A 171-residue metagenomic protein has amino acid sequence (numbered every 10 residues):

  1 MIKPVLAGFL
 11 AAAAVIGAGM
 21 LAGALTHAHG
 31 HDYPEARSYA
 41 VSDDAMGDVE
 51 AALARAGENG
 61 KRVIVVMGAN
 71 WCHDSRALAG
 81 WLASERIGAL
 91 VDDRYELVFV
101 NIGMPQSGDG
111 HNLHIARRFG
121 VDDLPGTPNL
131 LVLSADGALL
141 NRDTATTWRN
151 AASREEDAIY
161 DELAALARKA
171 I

Functional and structural regions predicted by a protein language model:
M1-V41: N-terminal targeting signals for export/organelle localization
S38-N59: Electrostatic cytochrome c docking/interface patches
N59-C72: Short active-site neighborhood of thiol/selenol oxidoreductases, capturing the structured segment around
R62, L113-L133: Structural micro-motif
N70-D74, W81, I102-S107, G137-L139 (+1 more regions): Solvent-exposed loop/turn segments at secondary-structure junctions within structured extracellular/periplasmic domains
S75-L90: Typically the conserved alpha-helix immediately C-terminal to a functionally engaged Cys/Sec in thioredoxin-like
G88-N112: Thiol-based oxidoreductase modules, predominantly thioredoxin-like and allied folds used for disulfide exchange
L124-I171: Non-catalytic, surface beta->alpha helical segment in thiol-disulfide oxidoreductase systems
